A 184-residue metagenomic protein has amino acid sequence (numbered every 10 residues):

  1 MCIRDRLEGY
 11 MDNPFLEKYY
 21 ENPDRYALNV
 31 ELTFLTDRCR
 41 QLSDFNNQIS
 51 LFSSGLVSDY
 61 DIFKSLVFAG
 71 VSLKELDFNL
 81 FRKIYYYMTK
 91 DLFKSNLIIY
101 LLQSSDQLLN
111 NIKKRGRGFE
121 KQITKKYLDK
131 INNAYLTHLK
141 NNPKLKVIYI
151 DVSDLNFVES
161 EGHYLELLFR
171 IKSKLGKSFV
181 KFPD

Functional and structural regions predicted by a protein language model:
M1-I3: Short, small-residue-biased leader/transition segments that mark boundaries at the very start of proteins
R6, S58, L97-I99, I148-I150: Hydrophobic/aromatic beta-strand patches that form the interior of the parallel beta-sheet core in alpha/beta enzyme
Y10-N13, I62-K64, Q103-L108, D154-F157: Conserved nucleotide-binding/hydrolysis micro-motifs of P-loop NTPases
M11-Y86: ATP-dependent small-molecule kinase phosphotransfer cores that center on conserved nucleotide phosphate-binding segments
L16-Y19, A69, N110-K114, E161-H163: Short aromatic-enriched loop/helix-cap "lid" or pocket-rim segments at secondary-structure transitions that line
S54, S95, K144-K146: A generic structural signal for alpha->beta connector loops
S65-L136: A glycine- and Lys/Arg-enriched "phosphate-lid" helix/loop adjacent to the NTP-binding pocket of small-molecule kinases
K113-Q122, K126-D184: NTP-dependent small-molecule kinase module
